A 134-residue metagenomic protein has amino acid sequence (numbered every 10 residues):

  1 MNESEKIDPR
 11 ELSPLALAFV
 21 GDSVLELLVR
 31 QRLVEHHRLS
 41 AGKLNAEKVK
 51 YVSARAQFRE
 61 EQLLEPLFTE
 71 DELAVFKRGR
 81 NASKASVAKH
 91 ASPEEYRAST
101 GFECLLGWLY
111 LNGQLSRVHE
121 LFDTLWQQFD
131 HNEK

Functional and structural regions predicted by a protein language model:
M1-K134: Double-stranded RNA-binding/processing signature
